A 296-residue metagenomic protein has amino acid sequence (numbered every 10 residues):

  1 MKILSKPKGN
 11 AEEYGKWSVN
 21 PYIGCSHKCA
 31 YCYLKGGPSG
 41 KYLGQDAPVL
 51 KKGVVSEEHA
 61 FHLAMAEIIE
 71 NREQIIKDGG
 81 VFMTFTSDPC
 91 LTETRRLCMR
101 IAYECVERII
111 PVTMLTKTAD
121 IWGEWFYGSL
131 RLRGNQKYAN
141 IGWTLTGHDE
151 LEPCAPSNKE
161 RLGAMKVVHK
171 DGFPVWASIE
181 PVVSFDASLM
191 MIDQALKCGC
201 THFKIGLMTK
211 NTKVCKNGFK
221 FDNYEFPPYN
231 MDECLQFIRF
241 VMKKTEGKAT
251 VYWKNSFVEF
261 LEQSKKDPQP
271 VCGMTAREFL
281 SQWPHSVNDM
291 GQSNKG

Functional and structural regions predicted by a protein language model:
M1-G80, K295: N-terminal [4Fe-4S]-dependent radical SAM core
M1-K6, G172, A187-G296: Auxiliary Fe-S-binding modules of radical SAM enzymes
S5, N20, T84, G142-T144 (+1 more regions): Residues in well-ordered beta-strands of folded domains
N10-G15, G37, E93, E104 (+2 more regions): Functionally constrained cores in energy, signaling, and assembly domains
E12, C25-H27, G40, L91 (+3 more regions): Residues in flexible loops and secondary-structure boundaries
S18, G123-F126, P284: Short linear interaction motif-like sites in intrinsically disordered regions of transcription factors
G40-L43, G123, V214, E262: Generic domain-boundary/flexible-linker signal
A60-F240: Conserved AdoMet/S-adenosylmethionine-binding subsite of the radical SAM
